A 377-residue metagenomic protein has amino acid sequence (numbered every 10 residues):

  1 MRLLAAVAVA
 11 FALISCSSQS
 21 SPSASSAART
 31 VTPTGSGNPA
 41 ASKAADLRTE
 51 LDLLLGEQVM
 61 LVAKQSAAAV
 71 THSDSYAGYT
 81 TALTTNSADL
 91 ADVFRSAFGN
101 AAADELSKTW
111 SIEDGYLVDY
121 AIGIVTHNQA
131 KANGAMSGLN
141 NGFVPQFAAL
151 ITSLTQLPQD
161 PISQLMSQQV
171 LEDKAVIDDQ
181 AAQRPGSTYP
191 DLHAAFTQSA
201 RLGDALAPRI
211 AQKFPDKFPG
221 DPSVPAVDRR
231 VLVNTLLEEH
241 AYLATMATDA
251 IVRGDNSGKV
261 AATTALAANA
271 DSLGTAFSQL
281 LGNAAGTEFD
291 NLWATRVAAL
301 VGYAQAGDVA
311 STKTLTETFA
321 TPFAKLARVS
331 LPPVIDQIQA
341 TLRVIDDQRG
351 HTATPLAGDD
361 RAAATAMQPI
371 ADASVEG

Functional and structural regions predicted by a protein language model:
M1-L4: Bacterial N-terminal signal peptides that target proteins for export
A12-S15: C-terminal motif of bacterial Sec signal peptides marking the signal peptidase cleavage site
S17-Q19: Bacterial signal peptide processing site
S21-S36: Ser/Thr-rich, Proline-interspersed low-complexity disordered segments
V31-T32, P39-A69, S73-Y76, T80-L83 (+5 more regions): C-terminal amphipathic alpha-helix
T84-Y120, G274-L300: Mid-chain, structured segments of secreted extracytoplasmic proteins
